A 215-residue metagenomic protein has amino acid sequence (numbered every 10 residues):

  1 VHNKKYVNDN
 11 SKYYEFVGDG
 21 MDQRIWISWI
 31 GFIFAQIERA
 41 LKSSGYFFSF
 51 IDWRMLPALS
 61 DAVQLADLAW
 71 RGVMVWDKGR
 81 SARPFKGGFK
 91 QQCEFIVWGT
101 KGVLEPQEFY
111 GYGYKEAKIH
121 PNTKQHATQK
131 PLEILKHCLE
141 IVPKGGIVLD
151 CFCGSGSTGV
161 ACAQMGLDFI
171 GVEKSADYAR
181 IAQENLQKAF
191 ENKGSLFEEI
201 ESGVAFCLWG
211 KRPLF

Functional and structural regions predicted by a protein language model:
V1-R180, V204: Core catalytic lobe of class I
Q183-P213: S-adenosyl-L-methionine
